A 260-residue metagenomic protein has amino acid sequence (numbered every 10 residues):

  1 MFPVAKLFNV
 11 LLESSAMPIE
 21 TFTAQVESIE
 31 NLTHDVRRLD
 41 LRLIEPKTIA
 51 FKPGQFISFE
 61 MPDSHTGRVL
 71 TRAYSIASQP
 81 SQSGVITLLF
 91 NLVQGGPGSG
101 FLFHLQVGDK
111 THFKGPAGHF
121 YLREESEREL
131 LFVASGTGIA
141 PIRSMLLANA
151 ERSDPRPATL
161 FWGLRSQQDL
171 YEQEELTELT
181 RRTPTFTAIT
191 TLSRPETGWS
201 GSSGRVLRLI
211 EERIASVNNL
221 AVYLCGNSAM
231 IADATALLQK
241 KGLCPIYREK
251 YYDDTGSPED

Functional and structural regions predicted by a protein language model:
F8-V10, P18, S166-D260: Reductase modules of NAD(P)H-dependent flavoproteins
L11-V107, R194: Ferredoxin-reductase
G54, G138, N227: Short, conserved phosphate/pyrophosphate- and ester-handling motifs at nucleotide-, phospho-/glycolipid
D63, L92, G136, L164-S166 (+2 more regions): Residue-level signal for short, function-critical loop segments
T87, H112, L131, T159-F161 (+3 more regions): A structural signal for isolated positions on well-ordered beta-strands in alpha/beta enzyme cores
G115-S126: A short, basic/flexible loop-to-alpha-helix module at the beginning of a structural domain
I139-A150: Histidine-anchored nucleotide/phosphate-binding helix
E151-P157: Conserved S-adenosyl-L-methionine
